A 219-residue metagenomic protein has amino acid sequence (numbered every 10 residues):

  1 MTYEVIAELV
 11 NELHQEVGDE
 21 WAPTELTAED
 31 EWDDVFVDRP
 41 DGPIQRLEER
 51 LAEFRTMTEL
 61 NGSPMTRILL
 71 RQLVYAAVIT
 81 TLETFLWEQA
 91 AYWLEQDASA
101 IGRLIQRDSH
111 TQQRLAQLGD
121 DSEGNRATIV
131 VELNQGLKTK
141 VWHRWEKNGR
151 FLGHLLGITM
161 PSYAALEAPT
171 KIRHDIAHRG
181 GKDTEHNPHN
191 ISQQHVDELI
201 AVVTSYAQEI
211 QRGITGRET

Functional and structural regions predicted by a protein language model:
M1-G18: Basic/polar, acidic-poor N-terminal "presequence/leader" segments that form or can form short amphipathic helices
E4, N11, Q45, A52 (+7 more regions): Generic structural signal for well-ordered, non-transmembrane alpha-helical segments in soluble/cytosolic regions
W21-T170: Helix-loop junctions and short alpha-helical segments
A98, P188-H189: A short, polar/proline- and glycine-enriched secondary-structure boundary/capping micro-motif
R150, M160-D175, H189-T219: Amphipathic, Lys/Arg-enriched alpha-helical patches that create a basic surface for binding polyanionic ligands
H178: Histidine-centered active-site/metal-ligand motif
G181-E185: Active-site-adjacent mobile loop/cap segments within catalytic or ligand-binding domains
